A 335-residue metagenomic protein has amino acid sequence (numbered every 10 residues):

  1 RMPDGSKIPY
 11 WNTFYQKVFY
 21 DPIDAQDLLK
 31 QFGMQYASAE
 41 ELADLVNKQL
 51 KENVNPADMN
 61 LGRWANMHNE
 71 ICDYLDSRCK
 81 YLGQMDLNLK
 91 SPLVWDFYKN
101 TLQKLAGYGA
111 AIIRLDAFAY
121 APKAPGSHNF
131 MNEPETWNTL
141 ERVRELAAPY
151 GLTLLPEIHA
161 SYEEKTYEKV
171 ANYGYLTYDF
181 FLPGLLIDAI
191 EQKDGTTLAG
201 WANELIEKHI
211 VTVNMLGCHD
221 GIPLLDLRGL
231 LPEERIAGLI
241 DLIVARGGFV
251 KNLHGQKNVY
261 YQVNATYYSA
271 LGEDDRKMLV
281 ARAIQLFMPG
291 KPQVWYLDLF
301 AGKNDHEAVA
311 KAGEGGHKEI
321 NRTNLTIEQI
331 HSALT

Functional and structural regions predicted by a protein language model:
R1-T335: Active-site and adjacent substrate-binding regions of carbohydrate-active enzymes
